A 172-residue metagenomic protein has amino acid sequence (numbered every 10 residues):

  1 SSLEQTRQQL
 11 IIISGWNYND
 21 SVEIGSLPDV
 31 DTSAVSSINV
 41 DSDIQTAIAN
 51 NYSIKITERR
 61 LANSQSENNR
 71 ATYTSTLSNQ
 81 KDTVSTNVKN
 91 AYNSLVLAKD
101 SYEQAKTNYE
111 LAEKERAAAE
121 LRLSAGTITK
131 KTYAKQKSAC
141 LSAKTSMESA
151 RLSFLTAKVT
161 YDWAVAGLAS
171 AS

Functional and structural regions predicted by a protein language model:
S1, D100-E148, D162-W163, A169: Charged, solvent-exposed structural "stalk/scaffold" segments of large extracytoplasmic/peripheral assemblies
S2-S42, T160-S172: Short, solvent-exposed, mixed-charge loop/turn linkers that connect secondary-structure elements
E4, D41-D82, N87, Y102-A112 (+1 more regions): Amphipathic, heptad-repeat alpha-helical/coiled-coil signature enriched at exported N-termini that scaffold
R7, S14, Y18-S21, Q65 (+13 more regions): Coiled-coil heptad-register positions
I12, I48, L123-S124: Short polybasic/polar patches that bind polyanions
P28-D29, Q65, C140: Short secondary-structure boundary/hinge segments and terminal tails
A91: Short boundary/loop segments of OB/S1/cold-shock single-stranded nucleic-acid-binding domains
